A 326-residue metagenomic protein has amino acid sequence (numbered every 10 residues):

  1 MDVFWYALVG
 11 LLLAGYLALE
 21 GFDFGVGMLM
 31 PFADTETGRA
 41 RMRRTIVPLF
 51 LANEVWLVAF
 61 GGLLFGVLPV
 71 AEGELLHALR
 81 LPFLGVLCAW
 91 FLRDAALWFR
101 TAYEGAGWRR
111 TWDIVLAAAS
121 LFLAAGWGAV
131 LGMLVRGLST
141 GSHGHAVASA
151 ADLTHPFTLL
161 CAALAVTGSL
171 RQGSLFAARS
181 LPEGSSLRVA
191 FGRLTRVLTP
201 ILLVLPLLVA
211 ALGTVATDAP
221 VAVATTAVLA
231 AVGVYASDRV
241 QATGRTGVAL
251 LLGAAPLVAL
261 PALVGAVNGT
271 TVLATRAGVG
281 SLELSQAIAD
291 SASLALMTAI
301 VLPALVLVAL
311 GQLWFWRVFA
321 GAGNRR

Functional and structural regions predicted by a protein language model:
M1-A52, V58-G62: N-terminal signal-anchor module of multipass membrane proteins
W5-Y16, L76-A89, A117-L121, D152-G168 (+1 more regions): Alpha-helical transmembrane segments
F32-R41, E104-G107, E183-S185, G321-N324: Juxtamembrane helix-boundary/capping and inter-helix hinge elements in multi-pass membrane proteins
L49-S120, A216: Membrane-interface helix-loop-helix modules in multi-pass inner-membrane proteins
F99-T246, L260-G269: Long, contiguous internal "core" modules enriched in hydrophobic/ aromatic residues
V166-S180, L305-G321: Transmembrane alpha-helical segments in integral membrane proteins
A249-V258: Central hydrophobic cores of alpha-helical transmembrane segments in multi-pass integral membrane proteins
A274-L296: Short, membrane-exposed interhelical loops at transmembrane-helix boundaries
